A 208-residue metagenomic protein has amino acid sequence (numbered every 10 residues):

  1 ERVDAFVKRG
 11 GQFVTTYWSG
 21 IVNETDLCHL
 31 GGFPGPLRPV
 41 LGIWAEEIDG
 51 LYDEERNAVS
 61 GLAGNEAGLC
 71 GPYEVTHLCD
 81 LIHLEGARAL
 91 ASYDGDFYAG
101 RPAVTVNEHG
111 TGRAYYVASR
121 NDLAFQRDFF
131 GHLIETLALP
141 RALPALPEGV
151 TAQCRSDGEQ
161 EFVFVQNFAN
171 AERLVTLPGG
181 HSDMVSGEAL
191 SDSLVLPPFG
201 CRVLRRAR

Functional and structural regions predicted by a protein language model:
E1-R208: A conserved amphipathic helix/loop scaffold that creates a polar/acidic microenvironment used either to coordinate
